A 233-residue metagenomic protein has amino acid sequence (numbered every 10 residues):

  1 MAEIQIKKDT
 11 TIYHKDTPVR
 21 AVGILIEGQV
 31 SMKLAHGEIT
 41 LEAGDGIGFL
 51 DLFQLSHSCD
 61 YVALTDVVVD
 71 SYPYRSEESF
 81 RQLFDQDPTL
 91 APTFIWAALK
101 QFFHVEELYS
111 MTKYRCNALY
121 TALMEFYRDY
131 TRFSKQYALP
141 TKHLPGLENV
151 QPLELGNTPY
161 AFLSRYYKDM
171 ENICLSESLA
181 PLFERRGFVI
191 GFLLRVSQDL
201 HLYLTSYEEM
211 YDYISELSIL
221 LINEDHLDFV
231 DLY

Functional and structural regions predicted by a protein language model:
M1-A35, I190, D212-S215, I219-Y233: Regulatory nucleotide-sensing modules
H36-F103, F192-D199: Cyclic-nucleotide recognition modules
P88, P92, G156, Y160 (+1 more regions): Generic detection of long, well-ordered alpha-helical segments
W96-P181, R195: Polybasic "coupling" helices that flank or enter modular domains
R165-Y233: Charged, long alpha-helical assembly modules
